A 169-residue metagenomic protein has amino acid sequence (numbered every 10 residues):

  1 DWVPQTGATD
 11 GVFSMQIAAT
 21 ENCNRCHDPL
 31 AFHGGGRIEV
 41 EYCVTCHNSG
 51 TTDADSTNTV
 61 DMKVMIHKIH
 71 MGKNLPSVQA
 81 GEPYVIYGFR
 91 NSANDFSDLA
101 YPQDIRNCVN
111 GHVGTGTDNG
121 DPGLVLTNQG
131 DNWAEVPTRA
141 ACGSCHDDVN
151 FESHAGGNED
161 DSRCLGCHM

Functional and structural regions predicted by a protein language model:
D1-R25, N58-M169: C-type cytochrome heme-c attachment and multiheme electron-transfer modules
H27, C46-H47: Core alpha-helical transmembrane segments of integral membrane proteins
A31-I38, G50-D55, T117-N119, E152: Periplasmic/extracellular electron-transfer cofactor-ligation site, primarily the c-type cytochrome heme-c attachment
E41-C43: Surface-exposed loop and adjacent secondary-structure segments within mature catalytic domains
N48-T51, L75: Non-catalytic alpha-helical coupling and interface elements of nucleotide-dependent molecular machines and regulators
